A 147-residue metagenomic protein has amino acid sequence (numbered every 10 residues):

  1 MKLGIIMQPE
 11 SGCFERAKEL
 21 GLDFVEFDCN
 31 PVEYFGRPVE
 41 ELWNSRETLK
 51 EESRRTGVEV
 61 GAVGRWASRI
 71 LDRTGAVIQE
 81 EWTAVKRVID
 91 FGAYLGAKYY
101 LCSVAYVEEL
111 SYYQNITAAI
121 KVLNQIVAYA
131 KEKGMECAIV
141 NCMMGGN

Functional and structural regions predicted by a protein language model:
M1-G4: Extreme N-terminal starter segment of soluble prokaryotic enzymes
I6-E10, D28-V32, R65-S68, A105-V107 (+2 more regions): Active-site beta-loop-alpha junctions enriched in small/polar residues
F14, F24-F27, F35, F91 (+2 more regions): Phenylalanine-focused residue identity feature
F14-L22, V39-V63, K86-G96, K121-E132: Acidic (Asp/Glu)-rich catalytic clusters
E26-R54, V104-S111: Glycine-rich, proline-tolerant flexible connector loops at the mouths of alpha/beta enzymes
E33-G36, R69-R73: Short active-site-adjacent helix-start/loop capping segments
R55, L71-N147: Active-site acidic/histidine proton-transfer and metal-coordination neighborhood in alpha/beta enzyme cores
